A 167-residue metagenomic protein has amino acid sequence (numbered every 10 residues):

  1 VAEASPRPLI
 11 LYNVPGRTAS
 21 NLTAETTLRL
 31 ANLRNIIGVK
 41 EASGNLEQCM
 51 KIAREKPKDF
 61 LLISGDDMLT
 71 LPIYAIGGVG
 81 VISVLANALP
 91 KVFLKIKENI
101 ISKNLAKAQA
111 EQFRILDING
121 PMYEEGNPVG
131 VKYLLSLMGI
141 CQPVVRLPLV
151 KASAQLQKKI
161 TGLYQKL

Functional and structural regions predicted by a protein language model:
A2-R7, R17-Y123: Catalytic alpha/beta core domains of metabolic enzymes, predominantly
L11-N13: Short, structured patches in soluble enzyme cores that scaffold and shape functional sites
M122, G126-L167: C-terminal extensions of enzymes
